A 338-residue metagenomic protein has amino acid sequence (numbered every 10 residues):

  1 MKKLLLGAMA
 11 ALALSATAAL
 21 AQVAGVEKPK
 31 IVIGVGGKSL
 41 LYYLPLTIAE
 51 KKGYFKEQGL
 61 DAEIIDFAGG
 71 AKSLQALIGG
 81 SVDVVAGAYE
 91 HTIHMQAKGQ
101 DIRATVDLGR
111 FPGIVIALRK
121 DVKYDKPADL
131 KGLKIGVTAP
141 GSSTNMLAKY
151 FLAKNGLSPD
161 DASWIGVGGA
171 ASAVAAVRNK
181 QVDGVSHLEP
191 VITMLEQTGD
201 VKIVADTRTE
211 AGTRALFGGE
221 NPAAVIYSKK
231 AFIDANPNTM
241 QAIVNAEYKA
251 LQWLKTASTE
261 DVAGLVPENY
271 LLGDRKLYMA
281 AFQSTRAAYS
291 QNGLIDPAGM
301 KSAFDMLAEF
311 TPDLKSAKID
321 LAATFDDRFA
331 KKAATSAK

Functional and structural regions predicted by a protein language model:
M1-K30, A334-K338: Short, low-complexity disordered leader/linker segments with a strong preference for bacterial N-terminal type II
T17, I33, T209: Contiguous, function-dense segments enriched for cysteine-driven chemistry and partner/ligand-binding capacity
Q22-G168, N179, D183-E189, D200 (+1 more regions): Short, glycine-/small- and polar/acidic-enriched structural segments that line small-molecule recognition paths
Y43-L46, L74, Y89-T92, P127 (+12 more regions): Extracytoplasmic/secreted envelope proteins and their assembly/folding machinery, especially bacterial periplasmic
E57, A128, R208-G219, R286-D296: Short, solvent-exposed loop/beta-turn-alpha elements that line the ligand-binding surface or hinge of extracytoplasmic
E90, S172-A175, N179-E268: Pocket-lining segment of extracytoplasmic ligand-binding domains
I233-L314: Secondary-structure end/capping motifs
K301-K338: Conserved C-terminal helix/tail region of periplasmic/extracytoplasmic solute-binding proteins
